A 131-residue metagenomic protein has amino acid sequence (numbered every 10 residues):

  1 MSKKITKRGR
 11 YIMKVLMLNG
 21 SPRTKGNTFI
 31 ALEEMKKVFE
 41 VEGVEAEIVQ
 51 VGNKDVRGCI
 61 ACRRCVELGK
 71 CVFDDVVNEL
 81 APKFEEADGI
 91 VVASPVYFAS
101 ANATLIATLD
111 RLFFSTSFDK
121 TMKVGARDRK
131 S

Functional and structural regions predicted by a protein language model:
K3-I12: Short, Lys/Arg-enriched N-terminal segments with co-localized hydrophobic residues within the first ~10-30 amino acids
K14-E42: N-terminal beta1-alpha1 ligand-phosphate binding loop
G20, V51, R129-K130: Cofactor-binding loop segments of dinucleotide-utilizing enzymes, especially the Rossmann-like FAD- and NAD(P)+-binding
G26-N27, R57, S100: Residues that form or flank phosphate/diphosphate-binding pockets in enzymes that use nucleotide phosphates
I30-E33, C62-R64, T104-T108: Short, glycine/charged-enriched secondary-structure capping and boundary segments
Q50-K70: N-terminal beta-loop-helix "entrance" segment that forms/cooperates in small-molecule cofactor or anionic ligand
V72-S131: Helix-loop-strand module that forms the ligand-binding subsite of alpha/beta enzymes
